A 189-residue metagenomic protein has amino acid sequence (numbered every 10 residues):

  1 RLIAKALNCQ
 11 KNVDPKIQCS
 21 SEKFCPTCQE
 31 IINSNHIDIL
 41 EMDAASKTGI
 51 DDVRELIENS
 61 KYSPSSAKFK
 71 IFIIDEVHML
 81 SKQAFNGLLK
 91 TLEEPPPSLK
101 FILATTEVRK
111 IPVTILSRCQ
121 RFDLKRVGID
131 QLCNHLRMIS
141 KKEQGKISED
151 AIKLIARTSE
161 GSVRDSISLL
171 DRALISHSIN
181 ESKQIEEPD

Functional and structural regions predicted by a protein language model:
R1-R121, Q131, E149, D171: P-loop/Walker A NTP-binding region and its immediately flanking N-terminal helices in P-loop NTPase folds
N33-I37, K68, A104, Q120-D189: Extended, largely alpha-helical regulatory/partner-binding modules appended to the mid-to-C-terminal parts
